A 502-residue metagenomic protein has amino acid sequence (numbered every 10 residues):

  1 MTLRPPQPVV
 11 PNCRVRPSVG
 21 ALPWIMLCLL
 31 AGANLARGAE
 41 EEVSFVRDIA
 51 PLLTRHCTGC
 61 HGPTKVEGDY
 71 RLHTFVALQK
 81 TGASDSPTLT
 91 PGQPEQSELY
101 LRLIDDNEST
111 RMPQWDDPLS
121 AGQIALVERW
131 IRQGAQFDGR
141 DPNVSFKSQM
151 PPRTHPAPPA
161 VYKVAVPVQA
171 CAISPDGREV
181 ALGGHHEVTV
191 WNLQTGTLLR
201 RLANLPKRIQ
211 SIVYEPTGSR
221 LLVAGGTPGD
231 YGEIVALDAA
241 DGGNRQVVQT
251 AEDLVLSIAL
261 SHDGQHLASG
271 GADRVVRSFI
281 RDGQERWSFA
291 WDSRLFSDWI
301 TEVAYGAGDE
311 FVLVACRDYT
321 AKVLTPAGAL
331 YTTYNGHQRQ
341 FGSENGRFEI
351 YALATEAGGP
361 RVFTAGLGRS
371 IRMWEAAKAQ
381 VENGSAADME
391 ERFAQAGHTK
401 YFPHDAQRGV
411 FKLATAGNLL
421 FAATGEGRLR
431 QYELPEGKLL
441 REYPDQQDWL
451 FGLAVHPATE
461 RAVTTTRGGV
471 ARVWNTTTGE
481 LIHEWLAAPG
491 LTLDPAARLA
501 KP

Functional and structural regions predicted by a protein language model:
M1-V19: N-terminal secretory signal peptides that target proteins for export/translocation
R4, L27, T466-G468: Serine/threonine-rich, low-complexity intrinsically disordered segments
P5, R14, L29, T58-H61: Secreted/luminal cysteine- and crosslink-motif detector
G20-A33: Bacterial N-terminal signal peptides
A36-P175, G184-H185: Aromatic- and Gly/Pro-enriched helix-to-coil junctions and flexible linker segments
D138-P502: WD40-repeat beta-propeller superdomains and closely related acidic/aromatic-rich repeat-like regions
